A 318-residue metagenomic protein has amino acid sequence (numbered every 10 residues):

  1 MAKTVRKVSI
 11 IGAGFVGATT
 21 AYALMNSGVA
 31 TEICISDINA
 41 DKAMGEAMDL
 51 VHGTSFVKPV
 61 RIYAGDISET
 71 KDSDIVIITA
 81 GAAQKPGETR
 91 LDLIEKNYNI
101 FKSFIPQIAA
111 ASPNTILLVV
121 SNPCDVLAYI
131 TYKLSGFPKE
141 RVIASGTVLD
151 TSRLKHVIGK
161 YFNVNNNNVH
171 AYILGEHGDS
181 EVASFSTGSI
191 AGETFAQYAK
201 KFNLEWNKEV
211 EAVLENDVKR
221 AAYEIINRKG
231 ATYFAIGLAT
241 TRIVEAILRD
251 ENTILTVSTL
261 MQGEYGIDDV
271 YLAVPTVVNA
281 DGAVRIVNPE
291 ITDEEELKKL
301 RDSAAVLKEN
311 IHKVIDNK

Functional and structural regions predicted by a protein language model:
K7-S9: Beta1/beta-strand and adjacent pyrophosphate-binding region of the FAD-binding site in flavoprotein oxidoreductases
A13-G14: Glycine-rich Rossmann-fold phosphate-binding loop(s) that bind the pyrophosphate of adenine dinucleotide cofactors
G17-A18: N-terminal Rossmann-fold NAD(P) dinucleotide-binding loop
N26-E32, G136-P138: Conserved S-adenosyl-L-methionine
E32, S36-S73, E88, K308-D316: Conserved N-terminal Rossmann-fold NAD(P) cofactor-binding segment
S55-I116: Rossmann-like NAD(P)-binding element
R90-H156: Rossmann-like NAD(P)(H) cofactor-binding subdomain of soluble oxidoreductases
S135-R141, T151-K318: C-terminal substrate-binding/catalytic lobe of Rossmann-fold NAD(P)-dependent dehydrogenases
